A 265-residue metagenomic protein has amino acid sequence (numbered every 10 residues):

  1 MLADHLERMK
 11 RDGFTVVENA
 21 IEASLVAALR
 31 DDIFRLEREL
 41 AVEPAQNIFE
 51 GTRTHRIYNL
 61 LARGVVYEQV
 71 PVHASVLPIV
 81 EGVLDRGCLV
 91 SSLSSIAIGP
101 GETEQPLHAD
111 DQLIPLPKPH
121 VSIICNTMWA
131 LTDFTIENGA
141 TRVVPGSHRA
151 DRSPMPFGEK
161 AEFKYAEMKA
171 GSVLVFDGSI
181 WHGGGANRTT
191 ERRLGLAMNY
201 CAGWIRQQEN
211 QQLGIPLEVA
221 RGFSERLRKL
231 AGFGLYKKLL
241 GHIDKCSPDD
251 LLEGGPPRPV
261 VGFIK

Functional and structural regions predicted by a protein language model:
M1-D12, V17-P117: Non-heme Fe(II)-dependent double-stranded beta-helix
E22-A23, I96-I98, F134-I136, H148-R149 (+2 more regions): Short, solvent-exposed loop/turn segments at secondary-structure junctions
R53, R63, S91, I123-C125 (+3 more regions): Residues that flank catalytic or metal-binding motifs in active/ligand-binding sites
A62, V72, V144, F176 (+1 more regions): A conserved hydrophobic position in a structured secondary element of the catalytic/binding core that shapes
S92-S95, T127-W129, L196-Y200: A structural signal for short, well-ordered beta-strand segments
T103-M168, I205-P216: Catalytic core of non-heme Fe(II) oxygenases with the double-stranded beta-helix
M155-V175, S179-I180, G185-K265: Conserved double-stranded beta-helix
